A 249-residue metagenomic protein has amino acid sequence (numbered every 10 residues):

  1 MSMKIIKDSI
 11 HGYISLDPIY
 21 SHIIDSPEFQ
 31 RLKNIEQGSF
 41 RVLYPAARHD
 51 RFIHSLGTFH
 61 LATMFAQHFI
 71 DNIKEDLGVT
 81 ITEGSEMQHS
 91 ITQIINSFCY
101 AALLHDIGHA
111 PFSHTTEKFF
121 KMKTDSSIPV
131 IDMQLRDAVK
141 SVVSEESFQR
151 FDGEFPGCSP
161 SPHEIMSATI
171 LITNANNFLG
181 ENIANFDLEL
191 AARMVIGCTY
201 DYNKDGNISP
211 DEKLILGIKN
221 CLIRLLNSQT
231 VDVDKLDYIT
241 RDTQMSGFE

Functional and structural regions predicted by a protein language model:
M1-Y100, G108-E249: Sequence-structural signature of the catalytic-core scaffold of metal-dependent phosphohydrolases that act on
